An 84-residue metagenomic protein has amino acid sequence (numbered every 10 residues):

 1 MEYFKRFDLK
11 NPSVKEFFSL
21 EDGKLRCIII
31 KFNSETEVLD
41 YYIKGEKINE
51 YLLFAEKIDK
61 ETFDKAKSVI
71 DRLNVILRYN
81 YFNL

Functional and structural regions predicted by a protein language model:
E2-L9: A short beta-strand micro-motif
Y3, Y41-Y42, Y51, Y79-Y81: Sequence-level detector for tyrosine residue identity
P12-A66: Acidic, low-complexity, intrinsically disordered interaction modules
E56-L84: Charged interaction segments
